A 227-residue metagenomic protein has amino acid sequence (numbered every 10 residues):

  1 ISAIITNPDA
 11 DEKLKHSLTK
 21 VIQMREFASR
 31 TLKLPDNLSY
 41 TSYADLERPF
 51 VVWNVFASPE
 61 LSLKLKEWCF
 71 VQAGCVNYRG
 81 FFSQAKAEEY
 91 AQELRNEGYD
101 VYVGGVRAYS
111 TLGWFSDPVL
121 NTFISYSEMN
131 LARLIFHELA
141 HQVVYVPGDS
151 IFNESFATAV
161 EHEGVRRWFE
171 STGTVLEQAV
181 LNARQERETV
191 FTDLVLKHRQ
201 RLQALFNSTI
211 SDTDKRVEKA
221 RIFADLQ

Functional and structural regions predicted by a protein language model:
I1, S127, D149, T174 (+1 more regions): Alpha-helix capping and helix-coil boundary motifs
I1-A28: Amphipathic alpha-helical packing elements
A10, D100, S211-D212: A general structural signal for well-ordered secondary-structure junctions
T19-I22, T158, L196: Generic alpha-helical structural signal
M24-T189: Acidic/His-rich structured neighborhood in mature extracellular/periplasmic domains
F191-D193: C-terminal substrate/ligand-recognition segments
L196-Q227: Pan-zinc metallopeptidase signature
